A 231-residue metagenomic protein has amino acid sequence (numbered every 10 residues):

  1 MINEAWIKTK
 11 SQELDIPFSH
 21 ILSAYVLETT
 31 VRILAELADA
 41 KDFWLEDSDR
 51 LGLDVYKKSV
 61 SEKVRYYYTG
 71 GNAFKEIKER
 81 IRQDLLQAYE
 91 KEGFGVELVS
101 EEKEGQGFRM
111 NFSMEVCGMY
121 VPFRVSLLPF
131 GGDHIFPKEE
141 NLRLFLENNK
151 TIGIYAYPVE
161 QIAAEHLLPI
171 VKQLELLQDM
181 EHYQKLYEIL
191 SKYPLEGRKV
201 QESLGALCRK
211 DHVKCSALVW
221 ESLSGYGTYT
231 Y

Functional and structural regions predicted by a protein language model:
M1-F43, L53-V64, Y68-Y231: Structured mid-to-C-terminal alpha-helical surface segments
E46-S48: A secondary-structure boundary/capping signal
